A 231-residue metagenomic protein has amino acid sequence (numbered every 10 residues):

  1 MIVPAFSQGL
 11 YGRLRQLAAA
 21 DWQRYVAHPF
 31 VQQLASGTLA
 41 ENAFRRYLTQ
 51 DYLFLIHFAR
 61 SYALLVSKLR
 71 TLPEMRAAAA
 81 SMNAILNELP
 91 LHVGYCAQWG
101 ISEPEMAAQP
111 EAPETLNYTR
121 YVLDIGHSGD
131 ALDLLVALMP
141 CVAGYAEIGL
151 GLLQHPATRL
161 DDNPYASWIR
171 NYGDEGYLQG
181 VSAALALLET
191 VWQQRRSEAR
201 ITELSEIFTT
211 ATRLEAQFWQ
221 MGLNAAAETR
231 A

Functional and structural regions predicted by a protein language model:
M1-G12, Q16, A227-A231: Basic/polar N-terminal segments that are highly enriched at the extreme N-terminus, encompassing both cleavable
I2, P73-Q179, T209, R213: Active-site-proximal alpha-helical scaffolds that flank and shape metal-associated catalytic sites
I2, R15-L39, F58, L185-Q194: Short alpha-helical hairpin
A19-R24, T38-K68, N87, V136-A146 (+1 more regions): Alpha-helical bundle segments that constitute or directly flank the non-heme di-iron/ferroxidase center
R46-H57, A80, E203-T210, L214: A non-catalytic, amphipathic alpha-helix used as a structural packing/dimerization or gating element in enzyme scaffolds
L65-L69, G126-G129, L152-P156, V191 (+3 more regions): Secondary-structure edge/capping motif, primarily at the C-terminal ends of alpha-helices and the immediately following
D174-F208: Long amphipathic all-alpha helical oligomerization modules
T202-A231: Acidic, carboxylate-rich catalytic segments that either coordinate divalent cations
